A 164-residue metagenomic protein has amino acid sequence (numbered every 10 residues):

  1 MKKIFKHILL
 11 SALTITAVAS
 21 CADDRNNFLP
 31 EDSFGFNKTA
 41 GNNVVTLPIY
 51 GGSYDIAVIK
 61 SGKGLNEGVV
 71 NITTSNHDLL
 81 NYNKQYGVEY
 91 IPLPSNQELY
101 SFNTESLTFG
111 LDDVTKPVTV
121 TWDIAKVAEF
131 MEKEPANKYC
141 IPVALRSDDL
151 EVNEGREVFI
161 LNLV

Functional and structural regions predicted by a protein language model:
M1-L9: Bacterial N-terminal signal peptides that target proteins for export
F5, L13-P48, V152, R156-N162: Bacterial Sec-dependent N-terminal signal peptides
Y50-K63: Short beta-strand elements of extracellular/lumenal beta-sandwich folds
G68-D78, K84-V88, P142-L145: Short, well-ordered beta-strand segments
N81-L107: Short beta-strand and strand-turn-strand segments in soluble, beta-rich domains
S101-E129: Intrinsically disordered, low-complexity Pro/Gly/Ser/Thr-rich segments with frequent PxxP/GP/PP motifs and embedded
K126-C140: Short glycine/proline/serine/threonine-rich loop/turn segments at secondary-structure transition edges
S147-E151: Short, solvent-exposed loop/turn segments at the edges of extracellular beta-sandwich modules
